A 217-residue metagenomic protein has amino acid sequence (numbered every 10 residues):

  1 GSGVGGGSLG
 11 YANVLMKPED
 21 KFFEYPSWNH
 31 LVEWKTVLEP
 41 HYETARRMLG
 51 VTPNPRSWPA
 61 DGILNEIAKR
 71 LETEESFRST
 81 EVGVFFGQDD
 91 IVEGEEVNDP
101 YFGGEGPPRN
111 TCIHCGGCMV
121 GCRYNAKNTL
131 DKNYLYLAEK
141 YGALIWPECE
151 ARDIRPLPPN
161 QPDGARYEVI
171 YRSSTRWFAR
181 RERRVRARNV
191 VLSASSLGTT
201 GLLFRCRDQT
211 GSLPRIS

Functional and structural regions predicted by a protein language model:
G1-R56: Redox-cofactor-proximal catalytic regions of oxidoreductases
G1-S2, C112, N189: Short glycine- and Lys/Arg-enriched binding-loop motifs that mark or flank ligand-binding interfaces
G3, G7-S8, C118, R123 (+1 more regions): Gly/Ser/Thr-rich beta-alpha loop segments that engage phosphate groups in nucleotides
G7, F22, P107-T111, Y136-L137 (+2 more regions): C-terminal lid/capping helical subdomain adjacent to the catalytic/cofactor pocket in oxidative enzymes
A12-N13, F22-F23, D89-D90, P156 (+1 more regions): Short, solvent-exposed loop/turn and secondary-structure capping segments
P18-E19, Y42-L49, P53, L71-E75 (+6 more regions): A generic secondary-structure signal for well-formed alpha-helical elements
E33-E148: Conserved redox-cofactor binding core of oxidoreductases
Y124-K127, K132, E139-K140, C149 (+2 more regions): Glycine-rich loop(s) and the adjacent beta-strand/alpha-helix scaffold that form part
